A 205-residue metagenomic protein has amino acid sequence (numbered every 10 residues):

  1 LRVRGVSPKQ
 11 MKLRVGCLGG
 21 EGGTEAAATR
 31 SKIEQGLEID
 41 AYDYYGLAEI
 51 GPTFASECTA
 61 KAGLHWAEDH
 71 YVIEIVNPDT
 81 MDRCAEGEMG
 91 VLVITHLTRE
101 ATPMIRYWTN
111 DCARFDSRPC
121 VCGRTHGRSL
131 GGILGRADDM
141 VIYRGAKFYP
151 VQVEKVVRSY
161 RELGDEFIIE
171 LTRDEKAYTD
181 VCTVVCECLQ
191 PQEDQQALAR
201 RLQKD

Functional and structural regions predicted by a protein language model:
L1-D205: Active-site glycine/GP-rich loop and adjacent strand/helix microenvironment that borders small-molecule binding pockets
